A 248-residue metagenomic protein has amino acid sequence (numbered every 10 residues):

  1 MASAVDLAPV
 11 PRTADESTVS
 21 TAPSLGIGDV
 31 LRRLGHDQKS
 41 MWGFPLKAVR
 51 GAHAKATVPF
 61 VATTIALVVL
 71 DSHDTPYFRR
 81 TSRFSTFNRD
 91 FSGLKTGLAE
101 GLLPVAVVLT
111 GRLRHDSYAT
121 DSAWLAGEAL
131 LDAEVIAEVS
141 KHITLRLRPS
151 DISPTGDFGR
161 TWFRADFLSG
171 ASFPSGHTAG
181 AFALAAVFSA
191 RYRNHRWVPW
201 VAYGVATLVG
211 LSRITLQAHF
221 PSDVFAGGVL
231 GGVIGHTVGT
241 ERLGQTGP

Functional and structural regions predicted by a protein language model:
M1-T96, E100-R114, H142-I143, S150-A171 (+2 more regions): N-terminal targeting leaders of membrane proteins
G51, A56-T57, L113-I136, P199: Interfacial segments of alpha-helical transmembrane regions
T57-I65, G101-V105, A126, L130 (+4 more regions): Alpha-helical transmembrane spans of integral membrane proteins, capturing the lipid-embedded, hydrophobic core of TM
T63-L67, E128-H142, P199-R213: Small-polar-interrupted transmembrane alpha-helices in polytopic inner-membrane proteins
S82-R89, D121-W124, A226: Non-cytosolic membrane-interface motifs at loop->transmembrane helix junctions
R83-F84, Y118-A119, N194-V198: Membrane-helix interface segments
T110-S117, F188-N194: Juxtamembrane helix-break-helix junctions at the cytosolic face of small multi-pass alpha-helical membrane proteins
S153-P248: Membrane-embedded catalytic cores of phosphoryl/pyrophosphoryl-handling enzymes
